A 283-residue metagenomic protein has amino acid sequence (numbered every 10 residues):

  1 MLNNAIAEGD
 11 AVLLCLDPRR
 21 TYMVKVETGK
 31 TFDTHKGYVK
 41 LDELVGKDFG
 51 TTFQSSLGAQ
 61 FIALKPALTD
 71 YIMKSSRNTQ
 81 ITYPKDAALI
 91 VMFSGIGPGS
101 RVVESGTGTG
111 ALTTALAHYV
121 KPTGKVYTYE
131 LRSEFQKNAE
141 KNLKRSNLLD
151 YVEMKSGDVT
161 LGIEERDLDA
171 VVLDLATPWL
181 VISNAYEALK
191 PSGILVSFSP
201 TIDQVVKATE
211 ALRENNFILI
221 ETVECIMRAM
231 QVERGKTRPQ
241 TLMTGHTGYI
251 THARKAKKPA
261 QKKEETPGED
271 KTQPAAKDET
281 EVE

Functional and structural regions predicted by a protein language model:
M1-K65: N-terminal auxiliary segments of SAM/dcSAM-dependent transferases
N3-N4, K74-A88: Conserved SAM-binding loop and adjacent beta-strand
G97-G108: Conserved class I S-adenosyl-L-methionine
S100, G124, G193: Glycine-centered, small-residue-biased loops immediately flanking beta-strands in adenine/cofactor-binding cores
T109-P122: Conserved SAM-binding loop of SAM-dependent methyltransferases across substrates and taxa, primarily the Class I
V120-K121, L148, L189-P191: Helix-to-beta-strand junctions that scaffold the AdoMet/dcAdoMet cofactor pocket in Class I SAM-dependent enzymes
Y129-P178: S-adenosyl-L-methionine
W179-Y249: C-terminal substrate-binding/active-site "lid" region of AdoMet-derived donor-dependent transferases
